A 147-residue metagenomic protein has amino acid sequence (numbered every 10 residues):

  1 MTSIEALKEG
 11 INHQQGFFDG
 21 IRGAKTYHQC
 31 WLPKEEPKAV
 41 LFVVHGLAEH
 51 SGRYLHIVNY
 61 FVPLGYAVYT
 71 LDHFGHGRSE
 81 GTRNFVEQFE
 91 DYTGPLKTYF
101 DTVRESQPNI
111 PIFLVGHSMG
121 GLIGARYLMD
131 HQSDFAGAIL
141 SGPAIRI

Functional and structural regions predicted by a protein language model:
M1-E35: N-terminal cap/lid segment of alpha/beta-hydrolase-fold proteins
K38-L41, P111: Alpha/beta-hydrolase fold active-site loops
G46-E49: Active-site glycine-rich loops that stabilize anionic/oxyanionic intermediates across multiple enzyme folds
R53, V58-G81: Conserved alpha/beta-hydrolase
V86-E105: Alpha/beta-hydrolase active-site loop
Q107-S118: Alpha/beta-hydrolase fold nucleophile elbow
H117-I147: Alpha/beta-hydrolase-fold enzymes
